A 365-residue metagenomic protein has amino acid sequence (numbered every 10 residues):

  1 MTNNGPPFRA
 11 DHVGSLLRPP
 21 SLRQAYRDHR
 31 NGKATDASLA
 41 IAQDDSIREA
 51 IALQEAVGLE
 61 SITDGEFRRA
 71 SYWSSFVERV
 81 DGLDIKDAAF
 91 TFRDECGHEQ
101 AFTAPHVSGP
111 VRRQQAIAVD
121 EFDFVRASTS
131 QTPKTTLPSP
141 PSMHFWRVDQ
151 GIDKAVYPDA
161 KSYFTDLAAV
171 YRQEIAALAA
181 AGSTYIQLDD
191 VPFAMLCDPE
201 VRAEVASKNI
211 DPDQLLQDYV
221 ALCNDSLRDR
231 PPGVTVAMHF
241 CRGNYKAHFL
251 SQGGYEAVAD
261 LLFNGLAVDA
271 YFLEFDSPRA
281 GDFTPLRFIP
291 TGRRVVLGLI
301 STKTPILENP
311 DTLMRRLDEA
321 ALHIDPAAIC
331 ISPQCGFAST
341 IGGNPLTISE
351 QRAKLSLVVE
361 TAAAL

Functional and structural regions predicted by a protein language model:
M1-L365: Domain-level signal for soluble alpha/beta catalytic cores
